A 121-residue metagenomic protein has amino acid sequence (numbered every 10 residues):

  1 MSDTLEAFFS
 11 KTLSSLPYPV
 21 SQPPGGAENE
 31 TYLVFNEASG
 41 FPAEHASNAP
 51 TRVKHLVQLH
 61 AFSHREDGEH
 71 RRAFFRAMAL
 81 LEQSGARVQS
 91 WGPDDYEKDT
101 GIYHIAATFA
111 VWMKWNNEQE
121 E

Functional and structural regions predicted by a protein language model:
M1-P24, E37-E121: Charged, amphipathic alpha-helical segments and their flanking helix caps
G26-E28: Short, catalytically relevant binding-site loops at active-site mouths
E30-E37: A short, hydrophobic beta-strand-centered structural micro-motif
